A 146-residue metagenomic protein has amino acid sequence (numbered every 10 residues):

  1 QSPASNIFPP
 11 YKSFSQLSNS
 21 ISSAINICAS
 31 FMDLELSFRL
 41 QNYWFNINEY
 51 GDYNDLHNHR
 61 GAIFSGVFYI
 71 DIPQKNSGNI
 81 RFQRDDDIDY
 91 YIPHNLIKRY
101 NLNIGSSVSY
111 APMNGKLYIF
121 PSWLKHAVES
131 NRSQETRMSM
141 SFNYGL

Functional and structural regions predicted by a protein language model:
Q1-E35, Y53, N79: Non-heme Fe(II)/2-oxoglutarate
D33-Y43: A short coil-to-beta-strand element that immediately follows conserved catalytic motifs
R39, Q74-N76, Q134-T136: Short loop/turn segments at connectors of secondary-structure elements within structured domains
L40-N42, I63-V67, R137-S139: Broad gene-expression machinery/nucleic-acid interaction feature
N46-I119, L146: Catalytic core of non-heme Fe(II) oxygenases with the double-stranded beta-helix
N54-H57, H126-S133: Short beta-strand His + acidic residue motifs that chelate non-heme Fe in jelly-roll/DSBH and cupin folds
R137, N143-L146: Non-heme Fe(II)/2-oxoglutarate
